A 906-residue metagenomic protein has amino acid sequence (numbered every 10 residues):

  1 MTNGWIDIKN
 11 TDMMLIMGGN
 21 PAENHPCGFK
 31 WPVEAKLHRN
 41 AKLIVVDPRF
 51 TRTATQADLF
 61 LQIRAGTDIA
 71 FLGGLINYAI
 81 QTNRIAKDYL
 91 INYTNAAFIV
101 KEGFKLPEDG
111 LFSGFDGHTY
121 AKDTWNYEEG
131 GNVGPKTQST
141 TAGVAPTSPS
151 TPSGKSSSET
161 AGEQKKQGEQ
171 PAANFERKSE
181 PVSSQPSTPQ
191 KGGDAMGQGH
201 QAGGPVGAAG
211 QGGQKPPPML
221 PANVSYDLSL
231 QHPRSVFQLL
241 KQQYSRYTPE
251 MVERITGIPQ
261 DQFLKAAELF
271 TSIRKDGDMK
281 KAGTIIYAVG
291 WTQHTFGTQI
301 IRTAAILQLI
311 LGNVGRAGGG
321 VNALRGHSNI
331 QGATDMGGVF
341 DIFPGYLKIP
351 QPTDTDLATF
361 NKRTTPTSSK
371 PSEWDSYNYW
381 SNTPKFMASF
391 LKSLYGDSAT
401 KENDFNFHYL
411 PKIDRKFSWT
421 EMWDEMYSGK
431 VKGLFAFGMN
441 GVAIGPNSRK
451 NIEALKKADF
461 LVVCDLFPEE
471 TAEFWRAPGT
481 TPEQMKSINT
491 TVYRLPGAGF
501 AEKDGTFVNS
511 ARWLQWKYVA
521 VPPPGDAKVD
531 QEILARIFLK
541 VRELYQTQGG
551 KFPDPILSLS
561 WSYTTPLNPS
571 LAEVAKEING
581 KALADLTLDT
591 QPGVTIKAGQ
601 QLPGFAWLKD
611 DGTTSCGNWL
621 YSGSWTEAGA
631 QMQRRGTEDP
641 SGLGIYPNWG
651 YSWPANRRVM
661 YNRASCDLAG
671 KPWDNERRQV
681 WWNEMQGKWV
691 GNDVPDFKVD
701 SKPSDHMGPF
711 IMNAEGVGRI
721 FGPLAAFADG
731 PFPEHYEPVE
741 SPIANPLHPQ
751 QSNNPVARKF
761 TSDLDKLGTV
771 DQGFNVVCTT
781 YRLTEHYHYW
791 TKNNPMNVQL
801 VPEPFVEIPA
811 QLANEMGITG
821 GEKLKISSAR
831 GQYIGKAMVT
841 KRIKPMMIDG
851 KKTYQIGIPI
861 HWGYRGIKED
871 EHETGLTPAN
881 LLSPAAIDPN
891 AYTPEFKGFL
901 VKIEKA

Functional and structural regions predicted by a protein language model:
M1-E34, R39-A41, A145, P149-E163 (+5 more regions): Extended redox/cofactor-interaction regions of prokaryotic respiratory oxidoreductases
W5, T490-L495, F500-P523, I860 (+1 more regions): Glycine/threonine-rich phosphate-binding loop and adjacent beta-strand/alpha-helix elements that clamp
V46-R52, L466-E469: Short, polar loop motifs at secondary-structure junctions
A54-T55, L59-G277, P366, W374 (+2 more regions): Long, well-ordered, tryptophan-enriched scaffold segments
T55-I63, A472-F474, P496, W513-P524: Short beta-alpha connecting loops at secondary-structure transitions that line or flank enzyme active sites
N92-A96, L269-F270, A288-G290, G320-Q331 (+2 more regions): A glycine-rich phosphate-binding loop feature that marks nucleotide/adenosyl-phosphate handling sites
V463-E469, E473-R476, Q484, P522-F538 (+1 more regions): Phosphate/diphosphate-binding loops
E532-L586, V690-P695, V699-K702, F710-G716 (+4 more regions): Long, contiguous, secondary-structure-rich segments that constitute the structural scaffold of globular domains
